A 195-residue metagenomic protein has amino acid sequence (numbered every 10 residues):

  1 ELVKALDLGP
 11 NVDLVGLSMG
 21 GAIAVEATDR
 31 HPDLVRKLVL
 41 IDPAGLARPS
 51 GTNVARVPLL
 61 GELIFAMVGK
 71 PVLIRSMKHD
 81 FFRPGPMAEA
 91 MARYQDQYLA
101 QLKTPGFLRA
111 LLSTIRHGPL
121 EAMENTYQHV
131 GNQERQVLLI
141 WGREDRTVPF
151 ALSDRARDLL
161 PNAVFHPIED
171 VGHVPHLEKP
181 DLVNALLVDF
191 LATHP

Functional and structural regions predicted by a protein language model:
E1-N11: Conserved acidic catalytic loop of the alpha/beta-hydrolase fold
G16, G20, A24: Gly/Ala-rich beta-loop-alpha elbow adjacent to hydrolase catalytic centers
V25-D29, L34-M67: Flexible "cap/lid" loop of the alpha/beta hydrolase fold
G51, A55, M67-Q133: Conserved alpha/beta-hydrolase catalytic His-Asp/Glu region
P119, E144-V148: Acidic catalytic loop of the alpha/beta-hydrolase fold
N125-Y127, P149-D158: Short alpha-helix in the alpha/beta-hydrolase fold that links the catalytic acid
Q133, L139-W141, D145: Short beta-strand/loop motif that positions the catalytic acidic residue of the alpha/beta-hydrolase fold
A163-P195: Catalytic active-site module of serine/aspartate enzymes centered on a nucleophile-bearing elbow/loop
